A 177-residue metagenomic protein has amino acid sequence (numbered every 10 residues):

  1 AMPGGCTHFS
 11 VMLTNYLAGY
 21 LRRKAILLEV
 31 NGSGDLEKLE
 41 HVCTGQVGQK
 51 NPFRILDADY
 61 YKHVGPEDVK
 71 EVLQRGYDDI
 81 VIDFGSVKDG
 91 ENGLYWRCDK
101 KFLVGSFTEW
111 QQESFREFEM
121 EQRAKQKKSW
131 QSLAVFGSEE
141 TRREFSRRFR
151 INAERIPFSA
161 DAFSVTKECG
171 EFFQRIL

Functional and structural regions predicted by a protein language model:
A1-G5, Y16, Y20-G90, Y95-R97 (+1 more regions): P-loop/Walker-type NTP enzyme "switch/lid" segment
F9, L13: Hydrophobic positions on the alpha1 helix immediately C-terminal to the Walker A/P-loop
Q74-E168: Conserved catalytic-core segment of NTP-binding enzymes
K167-L177: Histidine-centered active-site loop/cap adjacent to the catalytic His in serine esterases/O-acetyl transfer systems
